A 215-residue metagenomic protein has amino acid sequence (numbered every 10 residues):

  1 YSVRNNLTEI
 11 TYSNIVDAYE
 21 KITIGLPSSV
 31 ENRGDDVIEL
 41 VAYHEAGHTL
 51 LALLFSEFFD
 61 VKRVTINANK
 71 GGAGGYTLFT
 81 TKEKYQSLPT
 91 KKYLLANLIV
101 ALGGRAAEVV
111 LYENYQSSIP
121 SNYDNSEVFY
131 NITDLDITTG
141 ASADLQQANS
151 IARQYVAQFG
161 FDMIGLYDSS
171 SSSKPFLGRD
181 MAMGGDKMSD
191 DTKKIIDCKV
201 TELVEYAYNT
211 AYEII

Functional and structural regions predicted by a protein language model:
Y1-R4, V16: C-terminal helical "lid" of AAA+/P-loop NTPase domains
N5-N6, E113: Short loop/turn hinge sites at secondary-structure boundaries
N14-N32: Active-site scaffold of zinc-dependent metalloenzymes
P27-S29, V37-Y43, T49-I215: Soluble catalytic regions of large protease machineries
